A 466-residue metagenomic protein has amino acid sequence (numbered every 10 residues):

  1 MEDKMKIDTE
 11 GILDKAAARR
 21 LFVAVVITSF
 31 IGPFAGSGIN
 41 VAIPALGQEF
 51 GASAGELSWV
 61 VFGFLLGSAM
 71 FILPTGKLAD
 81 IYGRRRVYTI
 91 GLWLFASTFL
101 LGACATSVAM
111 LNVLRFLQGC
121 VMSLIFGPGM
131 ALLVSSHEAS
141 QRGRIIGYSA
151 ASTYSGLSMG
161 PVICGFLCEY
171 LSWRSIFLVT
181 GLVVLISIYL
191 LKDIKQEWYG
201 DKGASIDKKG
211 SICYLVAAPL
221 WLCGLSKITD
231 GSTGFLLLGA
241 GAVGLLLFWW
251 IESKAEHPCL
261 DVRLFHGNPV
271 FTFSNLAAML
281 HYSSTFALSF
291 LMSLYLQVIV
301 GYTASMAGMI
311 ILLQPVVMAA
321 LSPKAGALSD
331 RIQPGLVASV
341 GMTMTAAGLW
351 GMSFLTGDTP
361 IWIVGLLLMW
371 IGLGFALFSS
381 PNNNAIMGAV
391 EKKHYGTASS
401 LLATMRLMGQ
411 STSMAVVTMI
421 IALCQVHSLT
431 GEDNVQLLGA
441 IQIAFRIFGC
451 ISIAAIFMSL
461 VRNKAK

Functional and structural regions predicted by a protein language model:
M1-G32, Q48: Cytosolic juxtamembrane N-terminal segment immediately preceding the first transmembrane helix of multi-pass
R19-F34, I39-V41, A54, S152 (+5 more regions): 12-transmembrane solute porter fold
A42-M70, M110, S305-M309: Extracellular/periplasmic helix-loop-helix junction of adjacent transmembrane segments in MFS-like secondary
F62-G76, F126-M130, L312-K324: Central cavity-lining transmembrane alpha-helices of secondary-active solute carriers, predominantly the Major
S68, L94-G102, Q118, V183-S187 (+3 more regions): MFS 12-TM fold signature
A69-M70, L100, C104, Y154 (+6 more regions): Hydrophobic/small/kink-forming positions within alpha-helical transmembrane segments of polytopic membrane proteins
G76, D80-K209: Helix-loop-helix hairpins in multi-pass membrane proteins, especially solute transporters
E169-A277, H281-S284, I310: Hydrophobic transmembrane-helix bundles of small-molecule transporters
